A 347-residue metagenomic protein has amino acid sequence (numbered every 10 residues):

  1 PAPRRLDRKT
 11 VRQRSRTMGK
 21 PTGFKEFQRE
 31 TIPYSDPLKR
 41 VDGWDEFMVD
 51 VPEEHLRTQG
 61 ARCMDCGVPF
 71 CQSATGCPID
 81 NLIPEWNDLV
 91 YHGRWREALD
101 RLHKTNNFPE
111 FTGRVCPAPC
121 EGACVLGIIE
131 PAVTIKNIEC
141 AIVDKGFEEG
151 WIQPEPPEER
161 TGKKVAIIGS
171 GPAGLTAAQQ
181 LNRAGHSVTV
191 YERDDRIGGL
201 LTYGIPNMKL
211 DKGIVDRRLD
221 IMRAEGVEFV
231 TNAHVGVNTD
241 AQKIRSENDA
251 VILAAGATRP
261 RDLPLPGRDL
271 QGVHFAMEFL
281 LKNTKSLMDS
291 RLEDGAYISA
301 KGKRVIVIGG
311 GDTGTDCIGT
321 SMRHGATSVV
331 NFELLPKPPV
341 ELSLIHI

Functional and structural regions predicted by a protein language model:
P3, T10-E54, T58-Q59, E139-I345: Residues forming the flavin
F27-D36, Q72-S73, F111-V115: Short, compositionally biased low-complexity segments
V49-Q72, W95-P119: Immediate flanking context of iron-sulfur cluster ligation sites
D65-H92, G113-I142, T189, R193-R196 (+1 more regions): Iron-sulfur cluster-binding cysteine motifs and their immediate structural context in ferredoxin-like electron-transfer
G76-D80, N106, T134, G150-I152 (+2 more regions): Glycine-centered secondary-structure boundary/capping sites
N81, R94, H103, V235-T239: Short beta->alpha linker loops
P84, R96, G122, R261 (+1 more regions): Glycine-centered loop/turn positions within well-structured domains that cap or flank conserved ligand/cofactor-binding
N87-F108, K136-E155: Short microdomains enriched in Cys/His and/or Lys/Arg
